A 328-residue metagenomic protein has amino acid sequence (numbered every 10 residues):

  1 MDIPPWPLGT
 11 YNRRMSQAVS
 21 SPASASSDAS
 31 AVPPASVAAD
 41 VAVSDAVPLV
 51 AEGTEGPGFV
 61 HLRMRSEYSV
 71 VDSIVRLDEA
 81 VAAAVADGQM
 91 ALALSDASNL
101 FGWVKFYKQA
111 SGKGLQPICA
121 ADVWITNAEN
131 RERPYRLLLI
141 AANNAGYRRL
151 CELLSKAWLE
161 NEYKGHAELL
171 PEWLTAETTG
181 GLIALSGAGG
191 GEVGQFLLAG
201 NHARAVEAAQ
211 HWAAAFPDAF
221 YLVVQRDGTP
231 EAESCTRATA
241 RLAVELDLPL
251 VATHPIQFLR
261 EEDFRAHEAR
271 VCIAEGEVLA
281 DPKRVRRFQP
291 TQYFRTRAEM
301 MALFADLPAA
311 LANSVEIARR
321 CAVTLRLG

Functional and structural regions predicted by a protein language model:
M1-G328: Phosphodiester-processing cores and adjacent nucleic acid-binding clamps
